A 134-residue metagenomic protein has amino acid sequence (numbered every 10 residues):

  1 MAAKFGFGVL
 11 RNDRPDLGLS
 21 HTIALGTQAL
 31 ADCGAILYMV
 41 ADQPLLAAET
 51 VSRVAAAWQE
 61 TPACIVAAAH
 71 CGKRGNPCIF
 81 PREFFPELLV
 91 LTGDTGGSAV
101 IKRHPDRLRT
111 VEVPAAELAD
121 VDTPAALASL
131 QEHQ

Functional and structural regions predicted by a protein language model:
M1-R74, H104-P114: Nucleotide and nucleotide-moiety/phosphate-recognizing core
V9, E87, D120: Conserved beta-strand positions that form and line the central face of beta-propeller blades
S20-I23, V51, F85, D94-S98 (+1 more regions): A general structural signal for well-ordered alpha-helical segments in protein cores
P44-L45, F84-P86, A116-E117: Short histidine/acidic/glycine/proline-rich micro-motifs that form metal- and phosphate-coordinating active-site loops
L45, I79, D120-V121: Short aromatic/basic micro-patch
K73-G75, F80, G96, A116: A conserved catalytic-core signature of glycosyltransferases
G75-P86, P124: Conserved nucleotide-sugar donor-binding and metal-coordinating catalytic region shared by glycosyltransferases
V90-Q134: Conserved alpha/beta core of the MobA/IspD/sugar-nucleotide pyrophosphorylase nucleotidyltransferase superfamily
